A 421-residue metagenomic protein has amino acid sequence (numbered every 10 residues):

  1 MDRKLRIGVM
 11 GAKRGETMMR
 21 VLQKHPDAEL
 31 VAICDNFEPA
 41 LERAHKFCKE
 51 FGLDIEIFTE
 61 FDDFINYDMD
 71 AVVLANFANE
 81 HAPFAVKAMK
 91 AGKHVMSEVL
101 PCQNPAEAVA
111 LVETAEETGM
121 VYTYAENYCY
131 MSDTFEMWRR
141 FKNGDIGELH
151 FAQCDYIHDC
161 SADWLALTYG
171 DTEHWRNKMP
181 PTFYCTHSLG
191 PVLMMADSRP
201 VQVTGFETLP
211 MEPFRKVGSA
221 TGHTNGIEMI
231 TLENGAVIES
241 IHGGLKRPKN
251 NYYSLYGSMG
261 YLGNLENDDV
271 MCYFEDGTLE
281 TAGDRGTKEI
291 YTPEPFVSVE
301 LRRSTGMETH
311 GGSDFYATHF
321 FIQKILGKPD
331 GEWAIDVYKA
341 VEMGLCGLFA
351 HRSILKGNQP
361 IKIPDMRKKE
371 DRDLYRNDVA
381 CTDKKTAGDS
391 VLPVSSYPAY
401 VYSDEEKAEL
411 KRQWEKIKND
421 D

Functional and structural regions predicted by a protein language model:
M1-E50: N-terminal Rossmann-like dinucleotide-binding module
K4-R6, E148-F151, V237: Residues that mark the start of a beta-strand
K13, V121, Y128-T221: Predominantly a Rossmann-like dinucleotide-binding segment in NAD(P)-dependent oxidoreductases
E56-Y67: Short acidic low-complexity segments
M69-A71, F77-A78, A82-C129, G144: Beta-strand-loop-alpha-helix segment that lines the small-molecule cofactor/substrate pocket of alpha/beta enzymes
M120, G147-F151, R352-K369, A380 (+3 more regions): C-terminal capping/lid region of NAD(P)-dependent oxidoreductase domains
N127, I227, L232, M259-D336 (+1 more regions): C-terminal glycine/acidic-rich active-site capping loop/insertion
T182-T186, G190-R285: Glycine-rich, aromatic-lined ligand/substrate-binding cores of catalytic and carbohydrate-binding domains
